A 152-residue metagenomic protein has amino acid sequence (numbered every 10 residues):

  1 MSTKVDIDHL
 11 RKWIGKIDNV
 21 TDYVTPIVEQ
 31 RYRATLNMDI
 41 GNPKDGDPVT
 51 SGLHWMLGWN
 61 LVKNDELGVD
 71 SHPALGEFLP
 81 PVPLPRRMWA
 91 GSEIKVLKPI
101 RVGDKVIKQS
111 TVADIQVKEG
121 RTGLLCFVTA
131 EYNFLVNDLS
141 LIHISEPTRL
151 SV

Functional and structural regions predicted by a protein language model:
S2-K105: Hydrophobic, proline/glycine-rich low-complexity stretches
R87-N137: Hydrophobic beta-sheet segments that form the core/acyl-binding groove of ACP/CoA-dependent acyl-chain-processing
I142-V152: Single conserved hydrophobic/aromatic residue that forms the stacking wall/gate of nucleotide- or nucleobase-binding
